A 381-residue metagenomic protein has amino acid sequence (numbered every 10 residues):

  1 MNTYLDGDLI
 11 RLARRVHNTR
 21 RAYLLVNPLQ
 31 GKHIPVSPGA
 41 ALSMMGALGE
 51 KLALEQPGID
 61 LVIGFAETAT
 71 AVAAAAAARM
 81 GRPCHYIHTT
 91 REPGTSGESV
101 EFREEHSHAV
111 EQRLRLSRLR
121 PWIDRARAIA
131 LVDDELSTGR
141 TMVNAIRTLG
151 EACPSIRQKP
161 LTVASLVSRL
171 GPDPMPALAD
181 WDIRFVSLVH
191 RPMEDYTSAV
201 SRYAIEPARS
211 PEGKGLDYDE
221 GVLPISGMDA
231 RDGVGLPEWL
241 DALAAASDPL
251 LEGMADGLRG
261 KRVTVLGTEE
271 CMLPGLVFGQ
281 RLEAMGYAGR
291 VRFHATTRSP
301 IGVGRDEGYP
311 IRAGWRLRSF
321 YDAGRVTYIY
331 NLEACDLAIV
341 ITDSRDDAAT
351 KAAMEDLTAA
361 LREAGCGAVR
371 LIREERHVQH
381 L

Functional and structural regions predicted by a protein language model:
M1-L381: PRPP-associated nucleotide enzymes
